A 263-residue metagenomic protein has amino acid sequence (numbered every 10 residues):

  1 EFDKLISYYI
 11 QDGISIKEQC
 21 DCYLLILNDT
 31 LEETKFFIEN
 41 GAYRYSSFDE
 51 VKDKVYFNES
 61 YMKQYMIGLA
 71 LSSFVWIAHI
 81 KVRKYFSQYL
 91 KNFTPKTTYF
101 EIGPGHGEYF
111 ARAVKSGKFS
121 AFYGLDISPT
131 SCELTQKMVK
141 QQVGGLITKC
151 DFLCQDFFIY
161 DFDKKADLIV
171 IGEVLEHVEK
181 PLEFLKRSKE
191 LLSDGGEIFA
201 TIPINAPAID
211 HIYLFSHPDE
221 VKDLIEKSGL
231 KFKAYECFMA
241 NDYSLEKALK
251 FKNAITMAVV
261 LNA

Functional and structural regions predicted by a protein language model:
E1-V55: N-terminal auxiliary segments of SAM/dcSAM-dependent transferases
E33-N40, S87, P129, L175 (+1 more regions): Membrane-interface segments of envelope glycosyltransferases acting on lipid-linked substrates or membrane lipids
L69-Y85: Conserved SAM-binding loop and adjacent beta-strand
S73-W76, Y109-F110, S131, P207-D210: Short catalytic/ligand-binding loop motif for oxyanion handling, primarily in non-cytosolic enzymes, centered on
Y85-L90, T97-I204: Conserved SAM-binding loop
E179-E190, E197-V260: S-adenosyl-L-methionine-dependent methyltransferase catalytic module, highlighting the catalytic core
